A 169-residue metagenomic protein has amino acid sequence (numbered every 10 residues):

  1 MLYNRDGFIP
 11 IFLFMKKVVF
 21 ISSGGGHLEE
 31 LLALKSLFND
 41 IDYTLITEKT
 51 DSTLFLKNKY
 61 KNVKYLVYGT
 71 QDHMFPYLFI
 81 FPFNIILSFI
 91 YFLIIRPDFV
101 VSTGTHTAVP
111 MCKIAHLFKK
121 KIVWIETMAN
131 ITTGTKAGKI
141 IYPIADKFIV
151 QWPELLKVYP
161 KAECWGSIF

Functional and structural regions predicted by a protein language model:
L2-Y3, P10-K57: N-terminal subdomain of nucleotide-sugar transferases
K17, D42-T44, N62, K121 (+1 more regions): Residues at the starts of beta-strands that form the adenosine-phosphate
I21-S23, D42-I80, E154, W165: Conserved nucleotide-sugar phosphate-binding/catalytic loop shared by glycosyltransferases and other
M74-D98: An amphipathic, basic-hydrophobic alpha-helix
F89-F99, V109-V123, I140: Glycosyltransferases and closely related glycan-assembly transferases that use nucleotide-activated donors
T103-T107: Short His-centered aromatic/hydrophobic patch
K120-F169: Active-site-proximal region of nucleotide-activated glycan assembly enzymes, centered on histidine/acidic-rich loops
